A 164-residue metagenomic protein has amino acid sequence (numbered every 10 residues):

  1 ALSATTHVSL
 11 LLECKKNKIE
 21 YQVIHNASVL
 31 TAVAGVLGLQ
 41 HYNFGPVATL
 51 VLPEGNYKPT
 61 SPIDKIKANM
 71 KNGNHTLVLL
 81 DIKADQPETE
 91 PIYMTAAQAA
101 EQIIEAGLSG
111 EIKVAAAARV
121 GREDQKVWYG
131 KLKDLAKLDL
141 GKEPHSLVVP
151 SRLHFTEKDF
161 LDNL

Functional and structural regions predicted by a protein language model:
L2-T5, K16, Y21, S28-L164: Beta-strand/loop-alpha-helix module characteristic of Rossmann-like adenine-cofactor folds
V8-L12: Intrinsically disordered, low-complexity, Ser/Thr/Glu/Asp/Lys/Arg-enriched terminal regions and linkers of eukaryotic
